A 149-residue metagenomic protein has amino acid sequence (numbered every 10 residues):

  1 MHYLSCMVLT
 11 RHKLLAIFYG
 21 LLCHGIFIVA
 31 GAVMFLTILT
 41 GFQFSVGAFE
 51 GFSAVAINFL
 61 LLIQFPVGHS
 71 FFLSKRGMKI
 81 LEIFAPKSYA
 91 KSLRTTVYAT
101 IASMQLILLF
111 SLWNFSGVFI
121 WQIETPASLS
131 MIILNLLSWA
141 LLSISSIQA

Functional and structural regions predicted by a protein language model:
H2-A149: Membrane-anchoring alpha-helices and their flanking helix-loop junctions
